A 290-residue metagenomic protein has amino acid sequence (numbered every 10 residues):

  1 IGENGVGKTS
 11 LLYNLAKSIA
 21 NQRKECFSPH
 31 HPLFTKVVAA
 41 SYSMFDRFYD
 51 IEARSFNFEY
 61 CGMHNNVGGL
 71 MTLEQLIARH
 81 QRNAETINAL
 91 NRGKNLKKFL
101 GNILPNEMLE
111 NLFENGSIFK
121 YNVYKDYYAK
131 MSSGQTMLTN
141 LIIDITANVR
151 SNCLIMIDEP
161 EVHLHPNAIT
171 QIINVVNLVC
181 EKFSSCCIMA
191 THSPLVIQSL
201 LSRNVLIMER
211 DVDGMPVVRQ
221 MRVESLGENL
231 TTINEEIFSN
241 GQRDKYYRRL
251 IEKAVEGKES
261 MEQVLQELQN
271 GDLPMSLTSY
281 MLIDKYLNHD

Functional and structural regions predicted by a protein language model:
I1-S28, Y121-R249: Switch/communication elements of ASCE P-loop NTPase nucleotide-binding domains
C26-S41: Conserved catalytic segments around the Walker B and adjacent sensor/switch elements of P-loop NTPase domains
H31, H64, H163-H165, H192 (+3 more regions): Histidine (H) residue identity feature
H31-P32, M44-T136, I143-R150, L154 (+1 more regions): Extended helical coiled-coil dimerization/tether regions that scaffold and oligomerize large DNA-maintenance assemblies
V38-A40, E59-C61, I188, N204-L206: Hydrophobic/aromatic beta-strand patches that form the interior of the parallel beta-sheet core in alpha/beta enzyme
G68-F113, R203-D290: RecA-like P-loop NTPase motor core
